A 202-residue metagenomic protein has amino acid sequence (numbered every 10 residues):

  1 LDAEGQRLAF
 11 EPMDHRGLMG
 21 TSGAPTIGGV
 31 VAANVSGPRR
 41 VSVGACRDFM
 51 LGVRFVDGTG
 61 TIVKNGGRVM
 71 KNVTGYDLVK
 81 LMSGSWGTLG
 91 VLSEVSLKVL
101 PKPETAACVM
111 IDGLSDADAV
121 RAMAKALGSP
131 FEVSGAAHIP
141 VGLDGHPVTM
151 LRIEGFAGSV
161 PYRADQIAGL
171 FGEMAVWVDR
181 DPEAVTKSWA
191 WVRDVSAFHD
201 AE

Functional and structural regions predicted by a protein language model:
L1-E202: Noncatalytic alpha-helical scaffold of FAD-dependent oxidoreductases
